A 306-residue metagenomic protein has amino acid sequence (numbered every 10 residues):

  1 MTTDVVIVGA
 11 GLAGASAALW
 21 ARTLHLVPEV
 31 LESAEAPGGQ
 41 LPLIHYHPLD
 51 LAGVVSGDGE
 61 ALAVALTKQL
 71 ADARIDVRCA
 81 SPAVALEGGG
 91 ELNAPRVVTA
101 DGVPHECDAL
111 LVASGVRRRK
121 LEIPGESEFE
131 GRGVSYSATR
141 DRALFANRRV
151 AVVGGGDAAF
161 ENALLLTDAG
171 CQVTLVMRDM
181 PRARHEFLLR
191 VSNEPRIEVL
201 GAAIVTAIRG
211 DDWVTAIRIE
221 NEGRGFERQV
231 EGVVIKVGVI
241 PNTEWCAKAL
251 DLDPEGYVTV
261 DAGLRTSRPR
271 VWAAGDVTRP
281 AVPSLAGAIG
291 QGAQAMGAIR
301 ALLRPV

Functional and structural regions predicted by a protein language model:
T2-D4, A80, A94, A146-R148 (+2 more regions): Phosphate-coordination loops involved in phosphoryl transfer and adenosine-cofactor binding
T3-A73, F160-H185: Beta1-alpha1 glycine-rich phosphate/pyrophosphate-binding loop at the start of Rossmann-like nucleotide-binding domains
V8-G9, A151-G154: Conserved N-terminal Rossmann-fold NAD(P)-binding element of oxidoreductases
G11-L12, A36, V116-R118, D157-A158 (+1 more regions): Residue-level detector of alpha-helix initiation sites
V64-T99, P104-C107, D168-A262, A301-V306: A Rossmann-like FAD-binding core segment of flavoenzymes
C107, A113-G115, K120-E122, V153 (+2 more regions): Short, well-ordered coil/turn residues at beta-beta hairpins and beta-strand->alpha-helix junctions within
E122, E128-L144, V237-G287, Q291-Q294 (+1 more regions): FAD-site-proximal beta/loop scaffold in flavoenzymes
